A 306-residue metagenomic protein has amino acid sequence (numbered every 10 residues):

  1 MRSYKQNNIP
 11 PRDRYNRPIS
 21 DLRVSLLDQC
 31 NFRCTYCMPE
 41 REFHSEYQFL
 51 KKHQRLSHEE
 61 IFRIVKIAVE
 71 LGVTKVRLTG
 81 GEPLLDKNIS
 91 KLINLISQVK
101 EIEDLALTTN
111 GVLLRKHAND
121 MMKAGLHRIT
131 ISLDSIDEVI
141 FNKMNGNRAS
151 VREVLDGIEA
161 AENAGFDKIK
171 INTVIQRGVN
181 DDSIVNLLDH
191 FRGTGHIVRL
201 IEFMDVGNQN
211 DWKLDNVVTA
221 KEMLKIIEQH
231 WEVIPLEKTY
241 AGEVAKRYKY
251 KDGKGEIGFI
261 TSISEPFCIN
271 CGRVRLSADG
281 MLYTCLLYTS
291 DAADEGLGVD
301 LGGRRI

Functional and structural regions predicted by a protein language model:
R2-G80, L84-E103: Conserved alpha-helical substructure of the radical SAM core
C30, C34-C37, C268-C271, C285: Short cysteine clusters
P39-F49, R275-L287: Iron-sulfur (Fe-S) cluster-binding segments and ferredoxin-like electron-carrier domains, especially [2Fe-2S]
Y47-R55, N142-A149, W212-D215: Short glycine-enriched, charge-decorated loop/helix-capping segments at active-site entrances that position
H58-L78, L85-R199: Radical SAM/AdoMet-radical enzyme domain recognition
V139, R148-L155, E159-E256, S262: Radical SAM enzyme [4Fe-4S]-AdoMet core and its adjacent flexible, acidic and glycine-rich loops/tails across
Y288-E295: Conserved small/polar residues in nucleotide/adenosyl-binding loops
V299-I306: Hydrophobic alpha-helical segments, chiefly the membrane-spanning helices and signal/signal-anchor peptides
